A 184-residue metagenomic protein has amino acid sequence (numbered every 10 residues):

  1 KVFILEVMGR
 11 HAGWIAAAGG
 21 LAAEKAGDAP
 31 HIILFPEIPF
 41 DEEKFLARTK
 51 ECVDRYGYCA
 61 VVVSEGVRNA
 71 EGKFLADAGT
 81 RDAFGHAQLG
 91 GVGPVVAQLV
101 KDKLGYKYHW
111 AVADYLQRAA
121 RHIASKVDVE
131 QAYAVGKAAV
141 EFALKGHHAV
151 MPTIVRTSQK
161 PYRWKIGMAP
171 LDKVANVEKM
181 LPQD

Functional and structural regions predicted by a protein language model:
K1-H109: Accessory alpha-helical/coil subdomains and C-terminal extensions that flank or cap enzyme catalytic cores
F74-D184: C-terminal non-catalytic interaction/assembly regions of soluble proteins
